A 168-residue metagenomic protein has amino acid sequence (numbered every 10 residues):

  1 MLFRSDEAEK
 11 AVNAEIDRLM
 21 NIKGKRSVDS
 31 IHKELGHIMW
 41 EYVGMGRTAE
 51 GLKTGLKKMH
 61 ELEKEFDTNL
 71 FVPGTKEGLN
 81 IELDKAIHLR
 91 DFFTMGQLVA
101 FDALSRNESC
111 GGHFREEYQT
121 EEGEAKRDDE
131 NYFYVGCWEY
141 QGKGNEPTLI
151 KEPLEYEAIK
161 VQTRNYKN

Functional and structural regions predicted by a protein language model:
M1-N168: Glycine- and aromatic-enriched mobile tails/lids
